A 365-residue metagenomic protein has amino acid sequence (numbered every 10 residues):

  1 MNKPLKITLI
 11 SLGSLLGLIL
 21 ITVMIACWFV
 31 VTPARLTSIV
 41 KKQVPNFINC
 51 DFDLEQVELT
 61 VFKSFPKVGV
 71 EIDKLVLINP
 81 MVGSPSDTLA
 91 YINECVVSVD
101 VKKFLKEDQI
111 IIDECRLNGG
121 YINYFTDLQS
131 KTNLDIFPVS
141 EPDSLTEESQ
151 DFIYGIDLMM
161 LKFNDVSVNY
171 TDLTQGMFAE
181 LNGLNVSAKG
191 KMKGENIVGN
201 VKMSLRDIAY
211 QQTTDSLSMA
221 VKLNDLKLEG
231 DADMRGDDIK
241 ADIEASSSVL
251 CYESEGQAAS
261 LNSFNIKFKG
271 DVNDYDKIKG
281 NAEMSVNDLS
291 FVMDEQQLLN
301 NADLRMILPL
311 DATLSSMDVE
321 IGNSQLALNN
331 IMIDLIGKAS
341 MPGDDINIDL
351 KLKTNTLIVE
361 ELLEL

Functional and structural regions predicted by a protein language model:
M1-N49: N-terminal type II signal-anchor transmembrane helix that functions as the membrane-insertion/stop-transfer segment
P33, Q56, K74, E94 (+13 more regions): Extracellular/lumenal ectodomain signal focusing on beta-strand-rich modules and carbohydrate-recognition contexts
C50-Q56: A short, amphipathic edge element
E58-S130, T146-T171, K189-R206, D231-R235 (+4 more regions): Flexible beta-edge/linker motif
P85-A90, A179-L181, G194, D207-G236 (+5 more regions): Beta-propeller and related beta-repeat scaffolds in trafficking/envelope systems
I136-T174, K193, I307-Q325: Solvent-exposed beta-strand/coil patches in large extracellular/periplasmic or lumenal scaffold regions
D172-M192: Short, solvent-exposed loop/hinge segments that bridge or flank secondary-structure elements
D318-G343: Repeat-solenoid scaffold signature
